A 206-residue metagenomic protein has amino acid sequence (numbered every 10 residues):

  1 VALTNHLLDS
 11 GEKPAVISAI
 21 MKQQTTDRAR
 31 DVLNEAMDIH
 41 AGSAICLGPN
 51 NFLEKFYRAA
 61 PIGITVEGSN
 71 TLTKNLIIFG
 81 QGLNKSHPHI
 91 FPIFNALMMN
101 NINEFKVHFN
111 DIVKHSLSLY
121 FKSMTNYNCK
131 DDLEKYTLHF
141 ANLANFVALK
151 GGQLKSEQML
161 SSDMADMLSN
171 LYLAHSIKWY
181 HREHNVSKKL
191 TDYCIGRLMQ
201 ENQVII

Functional and structural regions predicted by a protein language model:
V1-I206: Flavin-dependent oxidoreductase catalytic core characteristic of acyl-CoA dehydrogenase/oxidase-like enzymes
